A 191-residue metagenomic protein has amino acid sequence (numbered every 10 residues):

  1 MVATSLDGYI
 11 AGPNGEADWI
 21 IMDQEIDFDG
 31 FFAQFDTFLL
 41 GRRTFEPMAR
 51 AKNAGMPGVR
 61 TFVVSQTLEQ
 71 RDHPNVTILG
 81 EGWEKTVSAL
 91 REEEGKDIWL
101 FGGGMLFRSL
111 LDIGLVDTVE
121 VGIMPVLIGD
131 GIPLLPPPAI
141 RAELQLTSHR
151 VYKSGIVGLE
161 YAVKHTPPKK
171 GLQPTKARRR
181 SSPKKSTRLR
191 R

Functional and structural regions predicted by a protein language model:
M1-R191: Enzymes that bind and transform nitrogen-containing heteroaromatic metabolites
